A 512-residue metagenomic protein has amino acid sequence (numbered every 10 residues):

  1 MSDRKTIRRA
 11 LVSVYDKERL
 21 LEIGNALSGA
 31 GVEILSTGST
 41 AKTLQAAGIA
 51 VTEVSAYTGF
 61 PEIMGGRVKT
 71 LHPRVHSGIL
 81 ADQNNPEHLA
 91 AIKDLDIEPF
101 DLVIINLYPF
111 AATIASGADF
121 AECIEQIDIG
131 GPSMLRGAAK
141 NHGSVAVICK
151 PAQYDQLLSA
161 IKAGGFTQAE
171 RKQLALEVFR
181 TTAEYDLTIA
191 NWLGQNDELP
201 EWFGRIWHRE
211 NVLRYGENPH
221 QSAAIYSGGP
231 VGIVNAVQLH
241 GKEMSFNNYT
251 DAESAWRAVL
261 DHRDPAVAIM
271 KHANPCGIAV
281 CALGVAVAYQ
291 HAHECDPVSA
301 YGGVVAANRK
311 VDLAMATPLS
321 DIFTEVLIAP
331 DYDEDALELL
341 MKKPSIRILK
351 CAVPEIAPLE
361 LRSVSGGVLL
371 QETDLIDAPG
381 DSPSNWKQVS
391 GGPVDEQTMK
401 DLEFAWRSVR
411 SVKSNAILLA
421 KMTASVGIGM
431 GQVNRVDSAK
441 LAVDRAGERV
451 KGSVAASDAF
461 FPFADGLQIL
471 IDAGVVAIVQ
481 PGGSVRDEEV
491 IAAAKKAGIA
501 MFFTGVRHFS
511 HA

Functional and structural regions predicted by a protein language model:
M1-Y57: N-terminal glycine-/serine-/threonine-rich phosphate-binding loop
S2-V12, K17, L102-I105, Y185-A512: ATP-dependent carboxylate/acyl-activation modules
S28, Q45, D128, A139 (+3 more regions): Anion (oxyanion) recognition and catalysis
I34, V51, V145-V147, I348 (+2 more regions): Hydrophobic beta-strand scaffold residues
S39-F110: Glycine-rich nucleotide/cofactor/substrate-binding loop typically near the N-terminus or early in the first domain
Q83-I129, R136-A138, P393-E396: Active-site/ligand-binding-proximal alpha/beta "capping" segment
L107, A111-A115, I127-G130, L135-A169: N-terminal glycine-/lysine-enriched basic segments
A152, Q156-G204: Non-catalytic interaction/clamp surfaces of large macromolecular machines
